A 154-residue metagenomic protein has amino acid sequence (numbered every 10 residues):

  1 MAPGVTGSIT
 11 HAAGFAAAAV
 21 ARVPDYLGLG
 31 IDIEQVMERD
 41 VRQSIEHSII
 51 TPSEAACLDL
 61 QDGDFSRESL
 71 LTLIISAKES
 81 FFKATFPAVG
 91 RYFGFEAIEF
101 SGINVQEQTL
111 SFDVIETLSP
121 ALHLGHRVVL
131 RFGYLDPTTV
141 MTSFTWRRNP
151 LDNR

Functional and structural regions predicted by a protein language model:
M1-R154: Conserved nucleotide-ligand handling architecture
